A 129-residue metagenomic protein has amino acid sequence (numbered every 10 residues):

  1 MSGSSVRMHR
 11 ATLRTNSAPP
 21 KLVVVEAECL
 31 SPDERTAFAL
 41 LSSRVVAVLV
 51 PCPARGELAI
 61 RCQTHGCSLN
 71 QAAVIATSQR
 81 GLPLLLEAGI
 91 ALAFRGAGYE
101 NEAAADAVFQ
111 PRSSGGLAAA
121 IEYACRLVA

Functional and structural regions predicted by a protein language model:
M1-S2, A129: Short intrinsically disordered terminal tails
S2-R14, Y123: A short, compositionally biased domain-edge/stem linker segment
S4-S5, N16-L22, L30-I75, Q79-E87: Conserved acidic, metal-coordinating active-site core of Asp-based, Mg2+-dependent phosphoryl-transfer enzymes
R7, V46-L49, F109, A129: N-terminal non-cleavable signal-anchor helices
V25: Conserved P-loop NTPase "ATPase switch" module shared by AAA+ and STAND
G56-A129: Mg2+-dependent phosphoryl-transfer enzymes with acidic/Ser/Thr/Gly-rich catalytic loops
